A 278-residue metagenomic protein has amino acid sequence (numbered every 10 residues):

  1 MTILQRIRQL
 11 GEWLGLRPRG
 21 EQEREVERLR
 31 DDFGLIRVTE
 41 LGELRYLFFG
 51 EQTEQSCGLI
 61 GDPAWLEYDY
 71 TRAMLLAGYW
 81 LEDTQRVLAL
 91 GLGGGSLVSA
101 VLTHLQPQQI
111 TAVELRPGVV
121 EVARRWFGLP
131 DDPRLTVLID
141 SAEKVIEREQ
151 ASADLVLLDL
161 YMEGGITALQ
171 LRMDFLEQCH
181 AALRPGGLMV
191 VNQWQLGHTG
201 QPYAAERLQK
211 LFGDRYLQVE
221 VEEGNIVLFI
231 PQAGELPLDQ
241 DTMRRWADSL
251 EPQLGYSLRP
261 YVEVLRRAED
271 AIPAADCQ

Functional and structural regions predicted by a protein language model:
T2-E40, Q55-G61, L217, I226-Q278: SAM/dcSAM-binding transferase cores
T2-R6, A64-A181, L217, E223: The AdoMet/dcAdoMet-binding core of the Class I SAM-like
Q52-S56, Y161-G164, M189: A short, flexible beta-alpha/helix-coil linker loop
G94-L105, Q201-K210, D241-T242: A short, hydrophobic/aromatic-rich structural module that often spans a beta strand with its adjoining loop
P107-Q109, D132-R134, G186, G213-R215 (+1 more regions): A generic structural signal for alpha->beta connector loops
D174-P237: C-terminal substrate-binding/active-site "lid" region of AdoMet-derived donor-dependent transferases
